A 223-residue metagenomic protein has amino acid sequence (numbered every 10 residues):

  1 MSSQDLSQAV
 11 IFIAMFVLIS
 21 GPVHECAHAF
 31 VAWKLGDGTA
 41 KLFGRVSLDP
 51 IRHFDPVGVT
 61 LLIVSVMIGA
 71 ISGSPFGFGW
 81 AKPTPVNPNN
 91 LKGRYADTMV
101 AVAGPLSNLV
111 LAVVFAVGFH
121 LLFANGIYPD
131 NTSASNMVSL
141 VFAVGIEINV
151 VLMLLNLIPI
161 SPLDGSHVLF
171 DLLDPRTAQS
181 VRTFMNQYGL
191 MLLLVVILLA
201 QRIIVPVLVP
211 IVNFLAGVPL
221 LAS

Functional and structural regions predicted by a protein language model:
M1-S223: Hydrophobic transmembrane alpha-helices and their immediate loop junctions in multi-pass integral membrane proteins
